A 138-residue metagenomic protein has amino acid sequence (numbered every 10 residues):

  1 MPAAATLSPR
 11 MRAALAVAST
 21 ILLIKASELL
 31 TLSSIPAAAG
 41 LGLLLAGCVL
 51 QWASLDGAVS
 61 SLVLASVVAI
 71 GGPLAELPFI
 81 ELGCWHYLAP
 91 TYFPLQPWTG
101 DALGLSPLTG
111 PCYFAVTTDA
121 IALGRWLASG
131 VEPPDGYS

Functional and structural regions predicted by a protein language model:
M1-S138: Aromatic-rich, lipid-facing transmembrane alpha helices and their immediate juxtamembrane interface loops in integral
